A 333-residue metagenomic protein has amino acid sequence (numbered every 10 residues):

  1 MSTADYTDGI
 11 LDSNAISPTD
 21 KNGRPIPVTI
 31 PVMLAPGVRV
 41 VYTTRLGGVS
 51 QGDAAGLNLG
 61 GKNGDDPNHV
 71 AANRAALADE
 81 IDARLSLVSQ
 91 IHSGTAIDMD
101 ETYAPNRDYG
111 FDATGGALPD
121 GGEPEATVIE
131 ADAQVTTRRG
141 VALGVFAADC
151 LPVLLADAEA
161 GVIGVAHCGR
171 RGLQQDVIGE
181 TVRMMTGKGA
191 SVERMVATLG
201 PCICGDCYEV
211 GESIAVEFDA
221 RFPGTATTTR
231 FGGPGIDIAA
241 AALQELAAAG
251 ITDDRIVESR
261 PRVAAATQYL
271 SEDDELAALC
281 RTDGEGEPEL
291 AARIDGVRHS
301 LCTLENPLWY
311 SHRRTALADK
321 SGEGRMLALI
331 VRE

Functional and structural regions predicted by a protein language model:
M1-E333: Active-site microenvironment for binding and transforming phosphate-containing groups
